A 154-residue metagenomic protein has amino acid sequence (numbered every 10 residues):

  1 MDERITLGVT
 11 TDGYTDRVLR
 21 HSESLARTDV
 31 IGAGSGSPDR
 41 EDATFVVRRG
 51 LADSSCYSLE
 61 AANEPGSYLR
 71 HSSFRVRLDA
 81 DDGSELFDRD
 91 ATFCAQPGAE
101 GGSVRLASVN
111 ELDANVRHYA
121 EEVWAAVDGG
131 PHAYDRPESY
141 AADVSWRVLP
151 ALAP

Functional and structural regions predicted by a protein language model:
M1-P154: Lectin-like carbohydrate-binding module/patch detector with strong preference for beta-trefoil
